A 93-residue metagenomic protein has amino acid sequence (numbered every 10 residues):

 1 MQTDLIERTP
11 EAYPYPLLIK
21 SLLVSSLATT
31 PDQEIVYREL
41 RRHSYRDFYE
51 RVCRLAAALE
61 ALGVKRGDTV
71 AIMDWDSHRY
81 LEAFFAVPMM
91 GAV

Functional and structural regions predicted by a protein language model:
M1-L17: Flexible, non-catalytic linker and terminal segments flanking ANL/adenylate-forming cores
Q2-T3, I19, D32, H78: Generic secondary-structure boundary/loop-capping signal
I6-E7, I19-V24, R41, L59-E60: Short, flexible segments with low predicted structural confidence
P14-I35, E50: A short N-terminal helical cap/helix-turn-helix that marks the beginning of AMP-binding/adenylate-forming
Q33-F85: Conserved AMP-binding/adenylate-forming core of the ANL superfamily
P88: Anion (oxyanion) recognition and catalysis
G91: Structured binding elements
